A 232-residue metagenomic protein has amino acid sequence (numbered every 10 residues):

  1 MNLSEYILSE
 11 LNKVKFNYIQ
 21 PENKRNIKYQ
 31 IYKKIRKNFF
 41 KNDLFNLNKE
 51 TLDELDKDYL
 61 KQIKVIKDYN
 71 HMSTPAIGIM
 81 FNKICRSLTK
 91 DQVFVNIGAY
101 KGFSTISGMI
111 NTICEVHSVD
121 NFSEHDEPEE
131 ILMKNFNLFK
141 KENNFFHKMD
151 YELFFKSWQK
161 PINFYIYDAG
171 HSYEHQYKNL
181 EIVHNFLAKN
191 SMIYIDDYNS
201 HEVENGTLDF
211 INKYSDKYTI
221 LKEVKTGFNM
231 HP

Functional and structural regions predicted by a protein language model:
N2, Y6, Q30, T51-E54 (+4 more regions): Exposed alpha-helical structural elements
N2-N46: N-terminal auxiliary segments of SAM/dcSAM-dependent transferases
K13, Q20-N23, T74, S172 (+1 more regions): Polar helix-capping/helix-linker motif
R25, D56, Q62-I63, F145 (+1 more regions): Homeobox/homeodomain signature
N42-T89: Class I SAM-dependent methyltransferase Rossmann-like catalytic core, especially the SAM/SAH-binding loop
K67-Y69, N82-P232: S-adenosylmethionine/decaboxylated-SAM
